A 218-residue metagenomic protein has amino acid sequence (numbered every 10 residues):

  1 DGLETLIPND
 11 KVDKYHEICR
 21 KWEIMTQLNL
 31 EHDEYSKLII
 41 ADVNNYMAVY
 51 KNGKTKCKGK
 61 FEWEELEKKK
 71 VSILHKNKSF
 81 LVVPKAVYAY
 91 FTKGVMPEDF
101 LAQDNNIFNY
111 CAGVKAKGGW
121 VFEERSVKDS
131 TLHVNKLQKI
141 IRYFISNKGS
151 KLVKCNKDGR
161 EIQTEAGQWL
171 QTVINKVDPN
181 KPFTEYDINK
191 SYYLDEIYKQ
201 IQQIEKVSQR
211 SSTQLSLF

Functional and structural regions predicted by a protein language model:
D1-L6: Catalytic palm active-site di-aspartate
N9: Flexible, active-site-proximal loop/turn residues at the rims of small-molecule/cofactor binding pockets and catalytic
V12-F218: C-terminal, non-catalytic extensions of nucleic-acid polymerases
